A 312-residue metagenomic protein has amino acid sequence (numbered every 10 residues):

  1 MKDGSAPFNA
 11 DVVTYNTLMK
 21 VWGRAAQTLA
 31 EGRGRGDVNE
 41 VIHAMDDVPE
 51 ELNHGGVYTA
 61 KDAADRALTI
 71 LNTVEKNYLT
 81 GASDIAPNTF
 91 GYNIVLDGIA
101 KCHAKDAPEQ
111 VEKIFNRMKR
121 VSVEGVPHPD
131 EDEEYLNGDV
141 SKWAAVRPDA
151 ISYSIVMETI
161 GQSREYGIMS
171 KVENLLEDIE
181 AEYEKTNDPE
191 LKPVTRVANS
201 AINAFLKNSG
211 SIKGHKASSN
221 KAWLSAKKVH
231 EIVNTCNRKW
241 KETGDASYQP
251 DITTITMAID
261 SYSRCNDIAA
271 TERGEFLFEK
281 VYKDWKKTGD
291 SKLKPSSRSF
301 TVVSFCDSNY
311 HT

Functional and structural regions predicted by a protein language model:
M1-G4, W22, M45-V48, L52 (+9 more regions): Hydrophobic packing position at a conserved site in alpha-helical tandem repeat units
M1-V12, H311-T312: Low-complexity/repetitive intrinsically disordered segments
P7, D11, A60-A63, D84 (+12 more regions): Helix-start/N-cap signature of alpha-helical segments
D11-N16, K20, N88-N93, D97 (+10 more regions): Pentatricopeptide repeat
G23-R66, I99-V111, T159-K171, L206-K228 (+2 more regions): Short coil/turn connectors between adjacent alpha-helices in alpha-solenoid helical repeat scaffolds
K221, S263, R273, D290 (+1 more regions): Fungal C-terminal region signature
T253, E279, R298-F305, N309-T312: Intrinsically disordered terminal tails
